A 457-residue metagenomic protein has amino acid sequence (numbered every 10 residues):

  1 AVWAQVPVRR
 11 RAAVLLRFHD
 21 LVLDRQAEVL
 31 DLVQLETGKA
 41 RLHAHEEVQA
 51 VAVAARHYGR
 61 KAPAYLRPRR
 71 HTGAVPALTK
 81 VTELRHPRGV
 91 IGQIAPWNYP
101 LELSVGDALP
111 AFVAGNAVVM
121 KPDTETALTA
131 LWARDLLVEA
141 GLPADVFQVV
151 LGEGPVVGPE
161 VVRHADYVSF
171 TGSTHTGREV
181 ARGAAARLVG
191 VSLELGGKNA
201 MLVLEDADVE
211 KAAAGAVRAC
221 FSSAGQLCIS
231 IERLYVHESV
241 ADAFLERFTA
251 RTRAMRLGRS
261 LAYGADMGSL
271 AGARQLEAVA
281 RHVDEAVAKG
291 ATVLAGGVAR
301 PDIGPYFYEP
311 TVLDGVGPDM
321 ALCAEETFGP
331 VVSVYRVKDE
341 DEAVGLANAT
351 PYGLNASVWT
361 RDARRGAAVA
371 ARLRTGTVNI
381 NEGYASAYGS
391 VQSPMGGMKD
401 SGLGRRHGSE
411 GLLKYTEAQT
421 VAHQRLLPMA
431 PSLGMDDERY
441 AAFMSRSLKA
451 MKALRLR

Functional and structural regions predicted by a protein language model:
A1-K80: N-terminal Rossmann-like NAD(P)+-binding subdomain of aldehyde/semialdehyde dehydrogenases
A1-Q5, Q93, M201-V203, R233-E238 (+4 more regions): Short, well-ordered beta-strand elements within core beta-sheets of diverse protein domains
V8, Q26, V209, A241 (+3 more regions): Residues at or immediately preceding the N-termini of alpha-helices
R11, V33, A55, G115 (+8 more regions): Residue-level signal for inorganic ion chemistry
D20-A27, G38, R60-A64, V138-L142 (+10 more regions): Generic secondary-structure signature for well-ordered alpha-helical cores
H71-K211, V337, L456: Rossmann-like NAD(P) dinucleotide-binding subdomain of oxidoreductase/dehydrogenase enzymes
Y167, H175-G317, I380, A441-M444 (+1 more regions): ALDH superfamily catalytic-core signature
L202, R256, R300, F307-R457: Conserved C-terminal structural/oligomerization subdomain of aldehyde/semialdehyde dehydrogenase
